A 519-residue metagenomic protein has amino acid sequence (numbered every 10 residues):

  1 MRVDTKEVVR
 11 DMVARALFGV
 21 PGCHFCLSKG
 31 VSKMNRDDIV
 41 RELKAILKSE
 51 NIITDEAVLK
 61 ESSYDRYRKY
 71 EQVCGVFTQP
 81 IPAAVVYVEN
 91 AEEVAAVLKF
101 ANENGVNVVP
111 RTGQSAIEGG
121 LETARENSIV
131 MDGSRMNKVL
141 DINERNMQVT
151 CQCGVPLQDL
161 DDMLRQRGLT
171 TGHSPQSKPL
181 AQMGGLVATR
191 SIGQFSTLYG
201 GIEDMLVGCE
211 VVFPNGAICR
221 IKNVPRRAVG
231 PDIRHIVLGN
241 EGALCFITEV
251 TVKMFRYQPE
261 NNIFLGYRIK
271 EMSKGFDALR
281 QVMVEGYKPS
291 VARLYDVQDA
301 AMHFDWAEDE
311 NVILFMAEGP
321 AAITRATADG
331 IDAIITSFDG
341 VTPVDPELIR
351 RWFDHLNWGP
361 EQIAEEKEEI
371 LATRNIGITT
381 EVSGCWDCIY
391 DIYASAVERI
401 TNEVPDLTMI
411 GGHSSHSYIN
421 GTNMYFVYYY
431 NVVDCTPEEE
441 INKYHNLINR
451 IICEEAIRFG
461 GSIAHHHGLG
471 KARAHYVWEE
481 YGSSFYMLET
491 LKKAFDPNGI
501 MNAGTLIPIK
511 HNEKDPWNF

Functional and structural regions predicted by a protein language model:
T5-F25: Positively charged N-terminal leader segments that act as targeting/secretion signals
C26-K99, I117-M147, V297-W306, I349-I376 (+3 more regions): N-terminal flexible segment immediately upstream of the FAD-binding catalytic core in FAD-dependent oxidoreductases
K48-I52, R450, I457-L469, G482 (+1 more regions): Alpha-helix capping/hinge segments and adjacent helical runs
I53-D55, L59-K69, R256, F276-I451 (+1 more regions): C-terminal substrate-recognition/cap domain of FAD-linked oxidoreductases
N137-V291, D515-F519: FAD-binding subdomain of flavoenzyme oxidoreductases
G470-F519: Activity-critical C-terminal alpha-helical subdomain
